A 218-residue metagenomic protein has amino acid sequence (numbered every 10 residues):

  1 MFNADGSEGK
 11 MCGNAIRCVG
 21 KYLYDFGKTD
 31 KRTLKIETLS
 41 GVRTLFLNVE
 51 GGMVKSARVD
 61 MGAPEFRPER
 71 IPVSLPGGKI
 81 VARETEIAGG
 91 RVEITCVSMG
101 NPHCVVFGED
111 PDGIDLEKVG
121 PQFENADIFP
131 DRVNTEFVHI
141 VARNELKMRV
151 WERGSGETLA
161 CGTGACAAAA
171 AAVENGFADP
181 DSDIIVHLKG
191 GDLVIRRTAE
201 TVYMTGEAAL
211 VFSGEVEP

Functional and structural regions predicted by a protein language model:
M1-M11, I16-L159, A169-P218: Active-site proximal loop and beta-alpha junction motif in alpha/beta enzyme cores
